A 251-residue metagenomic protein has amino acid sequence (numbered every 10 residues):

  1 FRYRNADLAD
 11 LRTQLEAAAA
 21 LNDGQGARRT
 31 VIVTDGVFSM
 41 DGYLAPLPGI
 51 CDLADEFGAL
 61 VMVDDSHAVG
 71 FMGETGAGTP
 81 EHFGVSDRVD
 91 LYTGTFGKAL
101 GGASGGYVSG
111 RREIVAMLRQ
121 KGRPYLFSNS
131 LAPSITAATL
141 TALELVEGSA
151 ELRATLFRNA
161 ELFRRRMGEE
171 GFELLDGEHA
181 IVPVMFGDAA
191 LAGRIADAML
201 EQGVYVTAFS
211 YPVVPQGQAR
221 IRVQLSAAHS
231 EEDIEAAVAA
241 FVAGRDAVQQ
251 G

Functional and structural regions predicted by a protein language model:
Y3-V63: Active-site phosphate-binding strand-loop segment of PLP-dependent enzymes
L8-A19, P48, L140, E144 (+2 more regions): Amphipathic, non-transmembrane alpha-helical secondary structure
L8-A9, G36-D41, A68-F71, Y125-L126 (+1 more regions): Short, small-residue-enriched loops and turns at beta-alpha junctions that line or gate enzyme active sites
Q14-A17, P46-E56, H82, R88 (+5 more regions): Alpha-helical structural signal in soluble globular domains
F57-L60, H67, M72-E178, A190: Active-site C-terminal subdomain of aminotransferase-like
A154-F163, G168-G203, V213, G217-Q218 (+1 more regions): Conserved PLP-binding catalytic core of the aspartate aminotransferase-like
E201-V204, V213-G251: PLP-dependent enzyme catalytic core of the Aspartate aminotransferase-like
